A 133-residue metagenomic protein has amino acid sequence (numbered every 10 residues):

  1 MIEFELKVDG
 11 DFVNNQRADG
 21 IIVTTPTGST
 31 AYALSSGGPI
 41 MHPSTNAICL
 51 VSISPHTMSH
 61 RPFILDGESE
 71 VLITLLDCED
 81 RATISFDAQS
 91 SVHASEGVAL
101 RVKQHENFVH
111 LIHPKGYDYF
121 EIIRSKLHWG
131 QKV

Functional and structural regions predicted by a protein language model:
M1-A18, I22, T30-V133: Catalytic phosphate-donor-binding core of small-molecule kinases
